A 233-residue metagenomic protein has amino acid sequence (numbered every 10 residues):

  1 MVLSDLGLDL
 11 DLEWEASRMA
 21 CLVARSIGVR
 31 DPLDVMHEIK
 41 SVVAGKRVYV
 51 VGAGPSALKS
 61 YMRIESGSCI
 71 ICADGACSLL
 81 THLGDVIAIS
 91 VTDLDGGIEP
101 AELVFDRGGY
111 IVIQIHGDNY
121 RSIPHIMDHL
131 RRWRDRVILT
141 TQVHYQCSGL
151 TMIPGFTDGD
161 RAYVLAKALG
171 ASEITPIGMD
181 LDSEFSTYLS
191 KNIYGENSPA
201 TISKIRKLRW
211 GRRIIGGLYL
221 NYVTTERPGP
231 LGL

Functional and structural regions predicted by a protein language model:
M1-V48, L58-S60, F185-T187, I193-L233: N-terminal donor/sugar-recognition subdomains of glycan-related enzymes, prototypically the membrane-proximal stem
V2, V29-R30, V42, G67-C69 (+1 more regions): Acidic/Gly/His-enriched mid-domain segments of enzyme catalytic cores or analogous surface patches that mediate
R47-G54, C69-I71: Short, hydrophobic/glycine-enriched beta-strand segments
V50-P55, D158, E173-T187: Glycine-rich anion-binding loop/nest that anchors nucleotide
S56-L58, E65: Short, contiguous, helix-prone interaction/anchoring segments in small proteins
R132-D135, Q142, A171-S172, M179 (+1 more regions): Generic secondary-structure signature for well-ordered alpha-helical cores
V143-Y145, M179, T187-Y194: Internal, active-site/partner-interface "lid" segment
